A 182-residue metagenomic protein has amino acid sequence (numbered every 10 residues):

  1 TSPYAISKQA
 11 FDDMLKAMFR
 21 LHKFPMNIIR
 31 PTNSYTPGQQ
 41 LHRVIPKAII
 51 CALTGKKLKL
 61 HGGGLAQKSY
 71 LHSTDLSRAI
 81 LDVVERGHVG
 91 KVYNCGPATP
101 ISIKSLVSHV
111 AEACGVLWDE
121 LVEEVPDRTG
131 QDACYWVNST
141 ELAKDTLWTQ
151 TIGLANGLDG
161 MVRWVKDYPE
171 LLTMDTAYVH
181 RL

Functional and structural regions predicted by a protein language model:
T1-N27, A52-T54: Active-site Tyr-X1-5-Lys
S2-P3, N27-V44: Flexible, glycine-rich beta-alpha linker
P3, F11, L41, I103 (+1 more regions): Conserved donor sugar-nucleotide recognition element shared by glycan-biosynthetic enzymes
A10, R30, R43-V44, V137 (+1 more regions): Short, conserved clusters of charged catalytic residues that mark active-site and nucleotide-handling motifs
F11, P31, I45, I49 (+1 more regions): Alpha-helical structural signal
L15, K47-A48, V107: Aromatic/hydrophobic pocket-lining residues that form π-stacking "cages" and hydrophobic walls in ligand
M26-I28, K59-L60: Conserved active-site beta-strand element of glycosyltransferases/polysaccharide synthases
A52-L182: C-terminal substrate-binding subdomain of Rossmann-fold SDR/epimerase-dehydratase oxidoreductases
